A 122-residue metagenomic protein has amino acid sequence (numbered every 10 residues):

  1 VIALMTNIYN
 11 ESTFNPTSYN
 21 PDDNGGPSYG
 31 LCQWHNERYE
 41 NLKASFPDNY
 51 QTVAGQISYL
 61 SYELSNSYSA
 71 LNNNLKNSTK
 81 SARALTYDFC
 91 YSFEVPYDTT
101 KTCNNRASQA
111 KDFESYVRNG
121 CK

Functional and structural regions predicted by a protein language model:
V1-N15, D88-C90: Short, functionally critical alpha-helical segments immediately adjacent to catalytic or ligand/cofactor-binding
Y9-S81: Peptidoglycan-targeting cell-wall enzymes and recognition modules
R83-K122: Active-site or metal-binding loop neighborhoods of secreted/extracellular toxin and effector enzymes
